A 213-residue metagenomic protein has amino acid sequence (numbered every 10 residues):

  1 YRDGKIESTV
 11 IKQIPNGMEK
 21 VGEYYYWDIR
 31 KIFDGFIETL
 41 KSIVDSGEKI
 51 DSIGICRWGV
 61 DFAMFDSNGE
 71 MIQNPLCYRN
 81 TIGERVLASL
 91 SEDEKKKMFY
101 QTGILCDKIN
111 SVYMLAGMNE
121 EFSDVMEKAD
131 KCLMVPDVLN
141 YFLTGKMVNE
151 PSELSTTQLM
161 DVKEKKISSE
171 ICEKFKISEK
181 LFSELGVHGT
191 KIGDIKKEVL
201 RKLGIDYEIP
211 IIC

Functional and structural regions predicted by a protein language model:
Y1-Q73, E84, A88, Y100 (+4 more regions): N-terminal glycine/serine-rich phosphate-binding loop of ATP-dependent small-molecule kinases, especially carbohydrate
R57, R79, G189: Residues that line or immediately flank small-molecule/substrate-binding pockets and catalytic motifs
G69-I82, S155-L159: A charged helix-plus-loop insertion that forms the helical arch/lid used to bind and gate nucleic-acid substrates
E94: Short, basic/glycine-rich phosphate-binding loops at helix/coil junctions that contact nucleotide phosphates
M98-C213: Gly/Ser/Thr-rich active-site cleft segment
